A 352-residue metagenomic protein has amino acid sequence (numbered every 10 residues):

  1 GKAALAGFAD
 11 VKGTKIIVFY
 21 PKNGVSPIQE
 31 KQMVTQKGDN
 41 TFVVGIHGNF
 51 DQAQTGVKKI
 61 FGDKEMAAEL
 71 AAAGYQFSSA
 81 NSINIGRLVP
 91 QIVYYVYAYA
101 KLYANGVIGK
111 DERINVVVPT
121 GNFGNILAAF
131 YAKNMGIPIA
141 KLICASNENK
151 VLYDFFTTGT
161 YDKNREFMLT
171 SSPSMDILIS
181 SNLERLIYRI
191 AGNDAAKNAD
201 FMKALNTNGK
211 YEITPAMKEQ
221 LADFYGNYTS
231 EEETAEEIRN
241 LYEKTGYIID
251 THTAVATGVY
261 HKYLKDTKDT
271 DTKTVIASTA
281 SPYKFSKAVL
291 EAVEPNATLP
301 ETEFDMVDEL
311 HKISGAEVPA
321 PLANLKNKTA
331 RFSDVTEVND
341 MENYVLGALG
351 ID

Functional and structural regions predicted by a protein language model:
G1-D352: PLP-dependent amino-acid enzyme catalytic core
